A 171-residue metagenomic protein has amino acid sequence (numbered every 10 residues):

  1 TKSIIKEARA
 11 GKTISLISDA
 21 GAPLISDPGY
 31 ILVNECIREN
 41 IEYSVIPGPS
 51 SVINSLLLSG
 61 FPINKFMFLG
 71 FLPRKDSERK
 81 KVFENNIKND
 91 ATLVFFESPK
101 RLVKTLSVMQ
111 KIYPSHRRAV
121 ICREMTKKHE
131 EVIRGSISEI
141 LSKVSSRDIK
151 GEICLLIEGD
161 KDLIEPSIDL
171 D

Functional and structural regions predicted by a protein language model:
T1-S44, N54: Class I S-adenosyl-L-methionine
R9-T13, A91-T92, F96-D171: A contiguous loop/helix-start segment that scaffolds small-molecule binding in enzyme catalytic cores
S18, V45-G48, F95, I121: General beta-strand structural signal in soluble alpha/beta enzymes
G21-A22, S51, R101, K161: Alpha-helix capping/helix-boundary segments
P23, S50-I53, K127-K128: Short gly/pro/ser/thr-enriched loop/turn and capping motifs at secondary-structure boundaries
P28-G29, R79, T105, I133: Residues at alpha-helix caps and immediate loop-helix transition turns in enzyme cores, especially N- and C-cap
I31-N89: Class I SAM-dependent methyltransferase SAM-binding "motif I" and its flanking Rossmann-like core
